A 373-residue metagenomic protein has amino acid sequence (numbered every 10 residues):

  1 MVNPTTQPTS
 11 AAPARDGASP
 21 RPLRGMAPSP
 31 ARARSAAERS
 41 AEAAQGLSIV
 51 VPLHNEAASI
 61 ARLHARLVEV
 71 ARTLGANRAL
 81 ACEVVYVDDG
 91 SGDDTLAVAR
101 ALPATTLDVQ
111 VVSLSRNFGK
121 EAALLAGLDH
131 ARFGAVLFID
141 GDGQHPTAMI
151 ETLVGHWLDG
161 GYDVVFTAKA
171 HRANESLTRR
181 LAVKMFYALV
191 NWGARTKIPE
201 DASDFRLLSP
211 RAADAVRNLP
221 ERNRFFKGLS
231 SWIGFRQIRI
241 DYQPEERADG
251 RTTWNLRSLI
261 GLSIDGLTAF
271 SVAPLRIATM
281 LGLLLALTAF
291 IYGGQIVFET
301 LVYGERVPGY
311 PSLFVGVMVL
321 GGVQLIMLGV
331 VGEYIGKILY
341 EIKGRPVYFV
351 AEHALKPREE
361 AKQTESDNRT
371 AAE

Functional and structural regions predicted by a protein language model:
V2-D16, P20-A44, F225-E373: Hydrophobic helical membrane-anchoring modules
V2-D16, P20-E175: Structured catalytic core of nucleotide-sugar glycosyltransferases
N55-A58, Q144, R217, E221 (+3 more regions): Residues in soluble alpha-helical coiled-coils and helical-bundle/repeat scaffolds
R62-A65, E69, A97, K184-Y187 (+2 more regions): Generic recognition of well-ordered alpha-helical segments within structured catalytic/regulatory domains
E69, T73, A101, T105 (+6 more regions): Conserved amphipathic alpha-helical interaction elements at protein-protein interfaces in regulatory, energy-coupling
Q110-R116, K120-H130, Q144-L229, E245-I264: Acceptor/aglycone-binding surface of glycosyltransferases and processive sugar-polymer synthases
